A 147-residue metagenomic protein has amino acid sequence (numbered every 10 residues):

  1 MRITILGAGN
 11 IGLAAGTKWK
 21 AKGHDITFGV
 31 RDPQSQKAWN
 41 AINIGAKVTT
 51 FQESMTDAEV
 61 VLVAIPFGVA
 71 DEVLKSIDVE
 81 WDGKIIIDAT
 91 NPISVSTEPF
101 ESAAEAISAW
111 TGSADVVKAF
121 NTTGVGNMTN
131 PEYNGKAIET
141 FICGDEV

Functional and structural regions predicted by a protein language model:
M1-I44: NAD(P)+-binding Rossmann beta1-loop-alpha1 motif at the extreme N-terminus of oxidoreductases
G23, D57-E59, A114: Short, well-ordered alpha-helix to beta-strand connector turns
N40-A41, T111-V116, Y133-V147: Internal alpha-helical scaffold of NAD(P)-dependent oxidoreductase catalytic cores
G45-S94: Rossmann-like NAD(P)-binding element
P66-V69, T122-T123, E146-V147: Short beta->alpha connector loops
T90-N134: Rossmann-fold NAD(P)-binding glycine/threonine-rich loop
